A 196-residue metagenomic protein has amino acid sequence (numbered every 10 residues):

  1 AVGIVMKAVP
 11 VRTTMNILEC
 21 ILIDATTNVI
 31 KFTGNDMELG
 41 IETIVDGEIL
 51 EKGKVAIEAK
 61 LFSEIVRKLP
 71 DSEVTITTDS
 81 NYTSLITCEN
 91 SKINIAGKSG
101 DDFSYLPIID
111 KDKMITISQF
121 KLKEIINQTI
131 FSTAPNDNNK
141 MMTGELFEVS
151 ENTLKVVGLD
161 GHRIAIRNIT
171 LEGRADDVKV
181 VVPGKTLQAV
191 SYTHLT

Functional and structural regions predicted by a protein language model:
A1-L195: Structural preference for solvent-exposed beta-strand-turn elements and adjacent flexible terminal/loop segments within
